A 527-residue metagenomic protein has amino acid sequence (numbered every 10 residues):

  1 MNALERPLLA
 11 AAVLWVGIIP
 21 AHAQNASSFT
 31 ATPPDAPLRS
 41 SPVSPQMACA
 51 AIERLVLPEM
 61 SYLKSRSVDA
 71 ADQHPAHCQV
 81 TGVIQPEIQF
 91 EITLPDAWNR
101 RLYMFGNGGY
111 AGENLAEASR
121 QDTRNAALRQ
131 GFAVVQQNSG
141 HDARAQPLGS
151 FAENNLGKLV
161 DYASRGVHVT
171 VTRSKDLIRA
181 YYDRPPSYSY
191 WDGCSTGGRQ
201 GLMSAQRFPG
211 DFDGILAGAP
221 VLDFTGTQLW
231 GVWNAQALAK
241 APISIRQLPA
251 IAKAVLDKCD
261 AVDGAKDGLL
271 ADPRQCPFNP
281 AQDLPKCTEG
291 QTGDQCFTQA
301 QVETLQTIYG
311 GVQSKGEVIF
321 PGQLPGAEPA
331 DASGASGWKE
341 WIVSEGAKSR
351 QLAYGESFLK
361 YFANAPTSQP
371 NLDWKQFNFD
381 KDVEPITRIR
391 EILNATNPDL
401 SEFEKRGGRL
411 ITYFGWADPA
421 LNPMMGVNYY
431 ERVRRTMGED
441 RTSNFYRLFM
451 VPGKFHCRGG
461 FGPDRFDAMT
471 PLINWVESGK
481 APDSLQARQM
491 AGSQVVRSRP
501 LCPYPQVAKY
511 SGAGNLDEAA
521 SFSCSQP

Functional and structural regions predicted by a protein language model:
A10-I18: Bacterial N-terminal signal peptides
Q24-R101, F105, E113-D122, A265-K266 (+4 more regions): Catalytic-loop region of hydrolases
E91-T93, N114-Q121, A145-S150, L202-R207 (+7 more regions): Short, solvent-exposed loop/turn and secondary-structure capping segments
G108-D183, L229-W230, A237-L238, P370-I392 (+1 more regions): Cap/lid segment of the alpha/beta-hydrolase catalytic domain
R184-S195: Alpha/beta-hydrolase fold nucleophile elbow
C194-M203: Glycine-rich nucleophile elbow surrounding the catalytic serine of serine-hydrolase chemistry
M203-A205, G210-Q313, M450: A catalytic-pocket lid/entrance helix-loop region that shapes and gates access to the active site across common
T412-F414: Short beta-strand/loop motif that positions the catalytic acidic residue of the alpha/beta-hydrolase fold
